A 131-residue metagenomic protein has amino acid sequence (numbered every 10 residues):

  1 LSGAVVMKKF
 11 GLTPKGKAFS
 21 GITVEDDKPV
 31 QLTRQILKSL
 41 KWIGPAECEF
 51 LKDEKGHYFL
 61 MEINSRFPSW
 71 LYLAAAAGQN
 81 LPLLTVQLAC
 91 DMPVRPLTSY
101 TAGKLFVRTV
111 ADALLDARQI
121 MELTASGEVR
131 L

Functional and structural regions predicted by a protein language model:
L1-K41, P45, K52, N64-A89: ATP-dependent carboxylate/phosphate-activation module, predominantly the ATP-grasp catalytic core and closely related
A46-E47, P96: A short linear hydrophobic-aromatic micro-motif
G56-Y58: Conserved protein kinase catalytic/activation segment
L60-E62: Pre-DFG segment of protein kinase catalytic domains
L83-L131: Peripheral (often C-terminal) accessory segments that flank ATP-dependent C-N-forming ligase machineries
